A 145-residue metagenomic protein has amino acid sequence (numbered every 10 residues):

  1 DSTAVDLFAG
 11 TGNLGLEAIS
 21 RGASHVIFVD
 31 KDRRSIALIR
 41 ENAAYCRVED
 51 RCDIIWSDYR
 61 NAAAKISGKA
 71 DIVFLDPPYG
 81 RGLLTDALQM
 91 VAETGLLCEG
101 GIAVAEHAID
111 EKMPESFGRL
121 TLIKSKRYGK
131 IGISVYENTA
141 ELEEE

Functional and structural regions predicted by a protein language model:
D1-E145: Class I S-adenosyl-L-methionine-dependent methyltransferase catalytic core
